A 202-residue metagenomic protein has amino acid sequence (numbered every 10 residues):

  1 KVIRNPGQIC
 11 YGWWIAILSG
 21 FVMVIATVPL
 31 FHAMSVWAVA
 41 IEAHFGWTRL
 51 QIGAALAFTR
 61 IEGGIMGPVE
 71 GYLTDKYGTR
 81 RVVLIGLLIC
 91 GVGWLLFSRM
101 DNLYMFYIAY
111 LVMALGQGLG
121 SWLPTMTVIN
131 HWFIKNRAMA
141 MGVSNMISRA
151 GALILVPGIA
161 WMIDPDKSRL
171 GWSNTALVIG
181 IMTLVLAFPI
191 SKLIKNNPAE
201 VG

Functional and structural regions predicted by a protein language model:
Y11-R49, M66-E70, L155-I159: Extracytoplasmic
V24, G93, Y104-G120: Hydrophobic core of transmembrane alpha-helices in multi-pass small-molecule transporters, especially MFS/SLC-type
I41, L119-I134: Intracellular juxtamembrane helix-capping segments at the cytosolic ends of symmetry-related transmembrane helices
G46, G78, R99-Y104, F133-I134: Helix-breaking motifs and short loop linkers at transmembrane-helix boundaries and internal kinks in secondary membrane
A54-Y72: Central cavity-lining transmembrane alpha-helices of secondary-active solute carriers, predominantly the Major
M66-T79, I163: Helix-to-loop junctions at the C-terminal end of transmembrane segments in multipass secondary transporters
L88-D101: C-terminal ends and interior cores of transmembrane alpha-helices in multi-pass membrane transporters/permeases
S144-A199: Helix-loop-helix hairpin linking two adjacent transmembrane segments in secondary transporters
